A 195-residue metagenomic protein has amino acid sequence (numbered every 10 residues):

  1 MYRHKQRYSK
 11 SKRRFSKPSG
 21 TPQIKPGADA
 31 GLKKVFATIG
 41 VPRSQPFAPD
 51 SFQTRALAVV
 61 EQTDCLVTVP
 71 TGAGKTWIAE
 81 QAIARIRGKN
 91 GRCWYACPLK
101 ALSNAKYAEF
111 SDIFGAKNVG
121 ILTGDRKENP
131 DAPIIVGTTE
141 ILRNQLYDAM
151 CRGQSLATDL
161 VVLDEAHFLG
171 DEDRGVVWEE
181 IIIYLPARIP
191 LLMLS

Functional and structural regions predicted by a protein language model:
M1-A58, Q62-C65, G91, C151-Q154: Helicase-associated low-complexity/disordered flanking segments
P46-S195: Conserved P-loop/Walker A NTP-binding site and adjacent catalytic elements of P-loop NTPases
